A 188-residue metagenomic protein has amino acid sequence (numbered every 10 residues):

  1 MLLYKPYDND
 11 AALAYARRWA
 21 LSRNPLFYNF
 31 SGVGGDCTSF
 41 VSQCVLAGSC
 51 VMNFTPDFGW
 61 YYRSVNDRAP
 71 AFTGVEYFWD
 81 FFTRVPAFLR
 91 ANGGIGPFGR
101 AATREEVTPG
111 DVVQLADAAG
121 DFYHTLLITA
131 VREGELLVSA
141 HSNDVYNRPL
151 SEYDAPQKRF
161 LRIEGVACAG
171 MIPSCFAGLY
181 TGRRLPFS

Functional and structural regions predicted by a protein language model:
M1-E76: N-terminal capping segments
S31-V33, F58, T73, N92-F98 (+5 more regions): Feature targets compositionally biased, intrinsically disordered low-complexity regions with long contiguous runs
F54-D57, T125, L150: Short, solvent-exposed loop/turn and secondary-structure capping segments
Y62-V138: ...with weaker cross-activation on analogous glycine-rich loops/strands in unrelated enzymes
A118, L150-S151: Short, exposed beta-strand-loop hairpins at the edges of beta-sheets in extracellular/periplasmic proteins
L137, H141-S142, S151-S188: Low-complexity, Gly/Ser/Thr/Pro-rich intrinsically disordered linker/tail segments
